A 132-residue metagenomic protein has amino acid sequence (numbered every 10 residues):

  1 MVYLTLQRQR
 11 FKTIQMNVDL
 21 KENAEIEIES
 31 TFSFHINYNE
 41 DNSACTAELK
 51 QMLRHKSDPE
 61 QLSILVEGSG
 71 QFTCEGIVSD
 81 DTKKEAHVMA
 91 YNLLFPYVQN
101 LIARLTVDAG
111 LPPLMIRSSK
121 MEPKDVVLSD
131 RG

Functional and structural regions predicted by a protein language model:
M1-L93, N100-G132: N-terminal intrinsically disordered, cationic/polar leader segments that include organellar targeting peptides
